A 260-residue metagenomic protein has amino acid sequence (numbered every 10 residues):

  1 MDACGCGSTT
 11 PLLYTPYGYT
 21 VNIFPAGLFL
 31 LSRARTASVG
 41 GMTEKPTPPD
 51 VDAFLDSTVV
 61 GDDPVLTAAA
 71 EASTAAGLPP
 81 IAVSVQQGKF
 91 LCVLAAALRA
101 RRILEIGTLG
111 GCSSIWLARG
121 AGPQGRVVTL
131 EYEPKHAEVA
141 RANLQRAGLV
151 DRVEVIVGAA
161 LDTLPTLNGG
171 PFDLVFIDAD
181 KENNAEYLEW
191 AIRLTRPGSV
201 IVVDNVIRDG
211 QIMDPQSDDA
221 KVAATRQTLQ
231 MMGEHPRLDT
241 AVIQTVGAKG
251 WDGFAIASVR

Functional and structural regions predicted by a protein language model:
C4-C6: Cysteine-centered motifs
Y14, Y19, R35-S38: Short, positively charged and aromatic/hydrophobic N-terminal segments
Y14-Y17, I81, V85-R260: S-adenosylmethionine/decaboxylated-SAM
P16-L28: Positively charged N-terminal leader segments that act as targeting/secretion signals
L28-G41: Short, Lys/Arg-enriched N-terminal segments with co-localized hydrophobic residues within the first ~10-30 amino acids
G40-L104: Class I SAM-dependent transferase core
